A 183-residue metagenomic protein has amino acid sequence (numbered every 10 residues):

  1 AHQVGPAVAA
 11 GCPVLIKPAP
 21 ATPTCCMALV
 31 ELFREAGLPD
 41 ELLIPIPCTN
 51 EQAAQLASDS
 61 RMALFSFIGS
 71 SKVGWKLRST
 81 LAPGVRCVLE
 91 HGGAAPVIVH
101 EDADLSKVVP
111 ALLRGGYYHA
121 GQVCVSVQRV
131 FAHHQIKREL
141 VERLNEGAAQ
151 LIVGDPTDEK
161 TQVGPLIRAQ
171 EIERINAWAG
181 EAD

Functional and structural regions predicted by a protein language model:
A1-K107: Rossmann-like NAD(P) dinucleotide-binding subdomain of oxidoreductase/dehydrogenase enzymes
G37, L64, K72-D183: ALDH superfamily catalytic-core signature
